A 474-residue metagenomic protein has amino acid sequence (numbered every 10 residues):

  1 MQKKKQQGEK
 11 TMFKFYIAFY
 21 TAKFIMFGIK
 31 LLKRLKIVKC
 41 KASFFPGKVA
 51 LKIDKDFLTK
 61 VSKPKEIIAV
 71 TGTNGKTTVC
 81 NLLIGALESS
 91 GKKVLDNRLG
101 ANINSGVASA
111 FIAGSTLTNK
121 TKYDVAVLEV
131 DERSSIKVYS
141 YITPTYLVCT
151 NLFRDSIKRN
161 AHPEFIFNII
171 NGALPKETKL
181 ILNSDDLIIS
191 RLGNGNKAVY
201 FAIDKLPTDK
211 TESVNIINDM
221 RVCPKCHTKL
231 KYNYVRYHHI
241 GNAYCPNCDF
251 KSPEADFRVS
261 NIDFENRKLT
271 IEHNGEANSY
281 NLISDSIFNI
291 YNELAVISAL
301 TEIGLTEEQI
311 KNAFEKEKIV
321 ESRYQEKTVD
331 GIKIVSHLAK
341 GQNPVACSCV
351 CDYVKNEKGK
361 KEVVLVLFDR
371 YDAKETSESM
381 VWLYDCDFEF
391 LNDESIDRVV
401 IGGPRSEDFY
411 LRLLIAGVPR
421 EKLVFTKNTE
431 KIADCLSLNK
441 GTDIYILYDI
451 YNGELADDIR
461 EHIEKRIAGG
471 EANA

Functional and structural regions predicted by a protein language model:
K3-K4, G8-K14, A18-A22, M26-L32 (+10 more regions): ATP-dependent carboxylate-amine ligase
Q7, Y16-A202, L206-V222: Phosphate-binding loop of NTP-binding sites
T11, C40, D285-F288: Structural motif
V49, E88, E276, T301 (+1 more regions): Short polybasic/polar patches that bind polyanions
V79-C80, K137-V138, K158-R159, R191-G193 (+7 more regions): Short glycine-/acidic-enriched loop or helix-start segments at secondary-structure transitions that form or flank
L83, L87, V107-F111, E293-I303 (+1 more regions): Buried hydrophobic packing segments
F153-D155, A277, R370-D372: A short, flexible beta-alpha/helix-coil linker loop
I203-V345: Adenine nucleotide phosphate-binding catalytic loops in nucleotide-utilizing enzymes
